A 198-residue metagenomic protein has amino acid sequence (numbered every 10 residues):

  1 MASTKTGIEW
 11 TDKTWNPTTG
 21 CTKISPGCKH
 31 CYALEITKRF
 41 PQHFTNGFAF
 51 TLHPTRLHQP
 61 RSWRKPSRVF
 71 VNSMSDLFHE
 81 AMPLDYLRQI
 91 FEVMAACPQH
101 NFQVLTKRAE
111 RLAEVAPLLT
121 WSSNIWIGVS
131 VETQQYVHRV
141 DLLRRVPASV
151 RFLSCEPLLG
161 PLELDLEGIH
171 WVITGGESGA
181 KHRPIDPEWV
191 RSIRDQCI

Functional and structural regions predicted by a protein language model:
M1, E156: S-adenosyl-L-methionine
A2-I125, T133-V137, L162-L166: Conserved Radical SAM active-site core
L34, S130, G175: Conserved residues at the C-terminal ends of beta-strands
Q42, F48-T55, Q59-P60, S123-I125 (+3 more regions): Radical SAM enzyme [4Fe-4S]-AdoMet core and its adjacent flexible, acidic and glycine-rich loops/tails across
